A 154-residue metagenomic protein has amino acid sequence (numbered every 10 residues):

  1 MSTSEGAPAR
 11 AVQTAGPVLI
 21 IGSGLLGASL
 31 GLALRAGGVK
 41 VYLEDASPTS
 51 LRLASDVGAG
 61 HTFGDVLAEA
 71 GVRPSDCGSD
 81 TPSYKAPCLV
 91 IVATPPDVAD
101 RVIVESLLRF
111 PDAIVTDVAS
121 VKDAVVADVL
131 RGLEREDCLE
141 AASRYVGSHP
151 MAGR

Functional and structural regions predicted by a protein language model:
S2-T62: NAD(P)+-binding Rossmann beta1-loop-alpha1 motif at the extreme N-terminus of oxidoreductases
T14-P17, P87, D112: Phosphate-coordination loops involved in phosphoryl transfer and adenosine-cofactor binding
L30, A36, H61, A70 (+3 more regions): Catalytic cores of RNA-modifying enzymes
P48, S120, A152: Short, glycine/acidic-enriched loop or turn micro-motifs at the edges of active sites
G58-P87: Short acidic low-complexity segments
Y84, P96-E136: Rossmann-fold NAD(P) dinucleotide-binding segment
V90-I91, T116: N-terminal Rossmann-like NAD(P) cofactor-binding module of classical short-chain dehydrogenase/reductase
V129-R154: Rossmann-fold dinucleotide-binding core
